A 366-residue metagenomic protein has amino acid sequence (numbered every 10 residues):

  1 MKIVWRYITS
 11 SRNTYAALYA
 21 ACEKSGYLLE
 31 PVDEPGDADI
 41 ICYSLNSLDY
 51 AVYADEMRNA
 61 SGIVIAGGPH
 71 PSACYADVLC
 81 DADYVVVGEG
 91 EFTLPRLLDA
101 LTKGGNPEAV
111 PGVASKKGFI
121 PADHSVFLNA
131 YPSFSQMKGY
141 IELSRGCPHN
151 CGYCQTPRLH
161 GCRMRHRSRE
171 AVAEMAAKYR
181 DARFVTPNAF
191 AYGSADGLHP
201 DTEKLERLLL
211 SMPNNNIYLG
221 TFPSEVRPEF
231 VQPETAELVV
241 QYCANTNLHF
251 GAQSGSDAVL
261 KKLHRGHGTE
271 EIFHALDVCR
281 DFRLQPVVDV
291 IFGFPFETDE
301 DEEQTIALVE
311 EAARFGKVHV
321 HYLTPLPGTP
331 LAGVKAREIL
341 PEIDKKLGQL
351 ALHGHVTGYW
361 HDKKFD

Functional and structural regions predicted by a protein language model:
M1-Y27: Short, charged N-terminal beta->alpha structural module
A21-C22, Y27-P121: Glycine-rich beta-alpha loop elements in corrinoid/cobalamin-binding modules across cobalamin-dependent enzymes
C74-D81, E234-A236, P295-E311: Catalytic cores of alpha/beta
P107-L143, D181: N-terminal [4Fe-4S]-dependent radical SAM core
F134-A171: Canonical Radical SAM [4Fe-4S] cluster-binding loop centered on the CxxxCxxC motif and its immediate flanking residues
C147, V172, F250, V309 (+1 more regions): Conserved, mostly hydrophobic/aromatic
H149, V185-G197, D257-L263, F292-E300 (+2 more regions): Flexible glycine/acidic-rich beta-alpha junction loops that bind and position SAM and/or redox cofactors in anaerobic
A177-V287, F292-E297: Conserved SAM/AdoMet-binding glycine-rich loop
